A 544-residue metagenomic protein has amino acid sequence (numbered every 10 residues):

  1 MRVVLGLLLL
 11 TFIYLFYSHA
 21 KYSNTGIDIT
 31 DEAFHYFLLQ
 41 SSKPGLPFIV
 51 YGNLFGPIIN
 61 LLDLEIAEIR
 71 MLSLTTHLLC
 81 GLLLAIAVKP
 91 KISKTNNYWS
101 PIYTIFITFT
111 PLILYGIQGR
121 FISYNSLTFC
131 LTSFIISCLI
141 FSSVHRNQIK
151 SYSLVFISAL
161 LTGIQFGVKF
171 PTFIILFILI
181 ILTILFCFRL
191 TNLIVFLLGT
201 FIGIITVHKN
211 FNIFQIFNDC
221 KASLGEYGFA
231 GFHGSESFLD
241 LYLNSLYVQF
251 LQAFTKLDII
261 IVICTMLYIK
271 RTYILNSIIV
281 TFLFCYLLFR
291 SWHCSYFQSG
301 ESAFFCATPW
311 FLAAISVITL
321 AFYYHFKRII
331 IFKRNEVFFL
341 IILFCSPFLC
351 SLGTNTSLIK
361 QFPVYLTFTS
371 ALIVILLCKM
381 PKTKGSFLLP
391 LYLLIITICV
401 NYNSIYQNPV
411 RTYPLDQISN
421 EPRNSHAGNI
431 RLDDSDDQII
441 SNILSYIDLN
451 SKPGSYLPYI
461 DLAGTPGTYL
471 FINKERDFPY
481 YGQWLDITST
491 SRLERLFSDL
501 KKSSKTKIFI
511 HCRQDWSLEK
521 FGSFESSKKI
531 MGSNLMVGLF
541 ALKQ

Functional and structural regions predicted by a protein language model:
A20-Y36, K43-I58, D63-A67, S235: Extracytoplasmic catalytic/substrate-binding loops of multi-pass membrane glycan-assembly enzymes
I66, R70, T95-N97, I107-F129 (+4 more regions): Aromatic- and kink-enriched transmembrane "portal" helix at the membrane-lumen/periplasm boundary that abuts
M71-N97: Transmembrane-helix motifs of polytopic, lipid-linked glycan transferases
L127-N147, L154-T162, T369-L372: Specific aromatic-rich, kink-prone transmembrane helix
Y152-F170, L176-L182, G199-I204, L343-T354: Membrane-interface alpha helices of multi-pass inner-membrane proteins
F170, C399-D486, T506-Q514: Short periplasmic/luminal acceptor-recognition loop of GT-C membrane glycosyltransferases, typified by
N192-R271, F289-S295: Membrane-lumen/periplasm interface segments of specific transmembrane helices in polyprenyl phosphate-linked
S504-Q544: Aromatic/acidic, Gly/Pro-rich catalytic loop(s) in extracytoplasmic/lumenal soluble domains of multi-pass membrane
